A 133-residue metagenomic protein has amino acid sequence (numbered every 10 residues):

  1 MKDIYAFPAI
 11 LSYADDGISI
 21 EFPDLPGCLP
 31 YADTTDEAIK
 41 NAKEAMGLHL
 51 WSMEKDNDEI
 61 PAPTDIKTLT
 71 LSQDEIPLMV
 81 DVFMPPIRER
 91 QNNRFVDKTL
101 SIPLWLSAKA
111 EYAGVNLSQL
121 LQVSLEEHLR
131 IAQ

Functional and structural regions predicted by a protein language model:
M1, Y5, S12-D16, Y31: Long, hydrophobic N-terminal alpha-helical segment
M1-A6, E44-L100, W105-A113, Q119 (+2 more regions): Short, charged, surface-exposed hinge/linker loops at domain edges that act as mobile lids or interdomain connectors
I10-D24: Short aromatic-glycine-(Arg/Gly/Cys) micro-motifs in beta-strand/loop hairpins
P23-P26, P103: Short, proline-centered helix/strand-breaking motifs
P26-E37: A short, exposed loop/beta-hairpin motif centered on an aromatic-Gly-Thr core
E37-A45: Acidic helix/loop or adjacent segment enriched in Glu/Asp that either coordinates divalent metal
